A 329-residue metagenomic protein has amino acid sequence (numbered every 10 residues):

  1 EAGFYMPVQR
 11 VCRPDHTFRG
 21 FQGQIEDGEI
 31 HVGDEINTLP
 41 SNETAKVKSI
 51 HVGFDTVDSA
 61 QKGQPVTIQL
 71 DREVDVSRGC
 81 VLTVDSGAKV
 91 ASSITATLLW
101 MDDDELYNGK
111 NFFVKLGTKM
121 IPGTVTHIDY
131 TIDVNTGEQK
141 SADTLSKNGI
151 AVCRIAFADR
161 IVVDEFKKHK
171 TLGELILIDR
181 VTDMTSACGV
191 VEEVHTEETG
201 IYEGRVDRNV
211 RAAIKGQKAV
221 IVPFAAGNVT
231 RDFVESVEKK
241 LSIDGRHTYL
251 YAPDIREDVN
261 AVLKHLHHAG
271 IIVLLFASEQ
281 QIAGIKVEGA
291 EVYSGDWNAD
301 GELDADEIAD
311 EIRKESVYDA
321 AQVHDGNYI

Functional and structural regions predicted by a protein language model:
E1, D15-F18, I30, D300-E311: Conserved GTPase G-domain signal focused on the G5
A2-Q9: P-loop NTPase nucleotide-binding/switch module
G3, S77, N228-D232: Conserved active-site and cofactor/substrate-binding residues in soluble primary-metabolism enzymes
F4, E43, I121, D244 (+1 more regions): Residue-level signal for beta-strand positions within conserved beta-sheet cores that form or flank
D15-A219: C-terminal effector/interaction modules appended to NTPase cores
T185, V190-I329: Glycine-rich phosphate-binding loop of ATP-dependent small-molecule kinases
